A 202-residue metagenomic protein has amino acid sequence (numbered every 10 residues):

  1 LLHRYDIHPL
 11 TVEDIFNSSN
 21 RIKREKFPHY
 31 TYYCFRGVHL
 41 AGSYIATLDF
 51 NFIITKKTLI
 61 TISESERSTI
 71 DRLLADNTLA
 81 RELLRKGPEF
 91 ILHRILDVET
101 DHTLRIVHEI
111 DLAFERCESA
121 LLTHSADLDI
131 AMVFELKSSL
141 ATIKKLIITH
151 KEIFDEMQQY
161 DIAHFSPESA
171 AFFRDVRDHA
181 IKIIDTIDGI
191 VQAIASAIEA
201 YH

Functional and structural regions predicted by a protein language model:
L1-K86, A113, I153-F165: Helix-boundary and N-terminal cytosolic regulatory elements
Y5, F27-Y32, F90, F172 (+2 more regions): Aromatic side chains
K57, E99, V107-E109, A113-H202: Membrane-associated alpha-helical segments
G87-L96: Hydrophobic alpha-helical structural elements of bacterial secretion/transport assemblies
H102: Active-site glycine-rich loop that binds ribose-phosphate moieties when present
